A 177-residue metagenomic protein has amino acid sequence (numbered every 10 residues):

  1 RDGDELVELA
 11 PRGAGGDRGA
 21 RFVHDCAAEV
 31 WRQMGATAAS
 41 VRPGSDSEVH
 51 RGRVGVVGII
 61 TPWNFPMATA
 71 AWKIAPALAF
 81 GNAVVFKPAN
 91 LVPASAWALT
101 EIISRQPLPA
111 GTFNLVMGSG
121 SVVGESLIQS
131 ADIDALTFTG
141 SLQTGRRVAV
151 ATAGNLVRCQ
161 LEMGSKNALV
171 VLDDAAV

Functional and structural regions predicted by a protein language model:
R1-I74, L108, F113: N-terminal Rossmann NAD(P)-binding subdomain characteristic of aldehyde/semialdehyde dehydrogenases
V7-A10, L78, N167, V171: Composition-driven detection of intrinsically disordered, low-complexity segments
P11, G15, L91, G140: Catalytic cores of large soluble enzymes that bind and process phosphate-bearing ligands
G19, V92-S95, T152-N155: Hydrophobic/aromatic residues within well-ordered alpha-helical segments
A20, H24, W97-T100, R146-A149: Predominant activation on well-ordered alpha-helical scaffold segments within soluble catalytic domains
P43, R51, V56, A89 (+1 more regions): Conserved NAD(P)+-binding/catalytic subdomain of aldehyde/semialdehyde dehydrogenases
R51, A68-A71, P93, W97 (+1 more regions): Glycine-rich phosphate-binding loop at the start of an alpha helix
A70-G124: PLP-dependent aminotransferase-like
